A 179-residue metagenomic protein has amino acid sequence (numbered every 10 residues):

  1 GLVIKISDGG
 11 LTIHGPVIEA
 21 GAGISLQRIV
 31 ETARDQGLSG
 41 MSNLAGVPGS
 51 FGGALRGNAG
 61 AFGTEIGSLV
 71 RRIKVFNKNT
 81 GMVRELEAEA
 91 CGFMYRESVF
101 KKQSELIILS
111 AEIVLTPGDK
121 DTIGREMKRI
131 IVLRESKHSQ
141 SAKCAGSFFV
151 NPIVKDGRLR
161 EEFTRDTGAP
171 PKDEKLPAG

Functional and structural regions predicted by a protein language model:
G1-G10, R56-A88, Q103-I113: Structural signature of FAD isoalloxazine-binding scaffolds in flavoprotein oxidoreductases
G1-L55, A59: Anion-binding (especially nucleotide phosphate/pyrophosphate-binding) glycine-rich loop and adjoining beta-alpha core
T12-Q27, R71-A88, T167-K172: Short, conserved aromatic-histidine micro-motifs
G15-I18, E31-D35, R56, I66 (+5 more regions): Surface-exposed beta-strand edges and their flanking turn/coil or helix-capping segments
S25, I29, N43, V47 (+4 more regions): Internal, well-ordered alpha-helical segments in soluble enzyme and binding-protein domains
L26-N43, R71, M127-R129, R158-K172: A broadly tuned preference for mixed-charge, low-complexity surface segments
V30-A33, M41-A45, N58-E65, I73-K74 (+2 more regions): A generic local secondary-structure boundary/capping motif
F76, V83-G179: Phosphate/pyrophosphate- and phosphate-bearing ligand-binding catalytic cores of soluble enzymes
